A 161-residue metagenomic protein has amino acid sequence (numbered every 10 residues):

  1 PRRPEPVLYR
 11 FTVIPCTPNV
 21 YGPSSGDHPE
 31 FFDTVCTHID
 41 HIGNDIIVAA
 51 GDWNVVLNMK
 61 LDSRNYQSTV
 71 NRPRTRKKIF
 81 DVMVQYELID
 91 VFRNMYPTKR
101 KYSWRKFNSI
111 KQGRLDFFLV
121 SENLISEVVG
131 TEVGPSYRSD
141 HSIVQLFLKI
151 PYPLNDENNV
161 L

Functional and structural regions predicted by a protein language model:
P1-L161: A shared catalytic/ligand-binding motif for oxyanion handling
